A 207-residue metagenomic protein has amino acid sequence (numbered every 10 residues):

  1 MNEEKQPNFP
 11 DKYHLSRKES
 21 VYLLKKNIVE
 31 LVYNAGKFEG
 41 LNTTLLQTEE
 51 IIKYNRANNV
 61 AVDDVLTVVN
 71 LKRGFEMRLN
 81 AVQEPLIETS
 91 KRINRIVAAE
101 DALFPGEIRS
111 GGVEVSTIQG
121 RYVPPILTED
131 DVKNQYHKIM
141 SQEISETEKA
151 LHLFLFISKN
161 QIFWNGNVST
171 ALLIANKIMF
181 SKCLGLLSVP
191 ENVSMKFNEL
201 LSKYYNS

Functional and structural regions predicted by a protein language model:
M1-S207: FIC/Doc superfamily catalytic core
